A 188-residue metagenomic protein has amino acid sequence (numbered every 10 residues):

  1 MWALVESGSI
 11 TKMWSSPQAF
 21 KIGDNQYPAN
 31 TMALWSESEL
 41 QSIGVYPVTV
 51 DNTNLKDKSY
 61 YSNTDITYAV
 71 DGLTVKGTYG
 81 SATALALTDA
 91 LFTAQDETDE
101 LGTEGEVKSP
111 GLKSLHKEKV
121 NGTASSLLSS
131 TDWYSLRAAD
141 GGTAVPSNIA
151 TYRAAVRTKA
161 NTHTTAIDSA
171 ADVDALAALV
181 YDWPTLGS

Functional and structural regions predicted by a protein language model:
M1-S188: A preference for well-ordered globular domain cores that mediate specific macromolecular interactions or catalysis
